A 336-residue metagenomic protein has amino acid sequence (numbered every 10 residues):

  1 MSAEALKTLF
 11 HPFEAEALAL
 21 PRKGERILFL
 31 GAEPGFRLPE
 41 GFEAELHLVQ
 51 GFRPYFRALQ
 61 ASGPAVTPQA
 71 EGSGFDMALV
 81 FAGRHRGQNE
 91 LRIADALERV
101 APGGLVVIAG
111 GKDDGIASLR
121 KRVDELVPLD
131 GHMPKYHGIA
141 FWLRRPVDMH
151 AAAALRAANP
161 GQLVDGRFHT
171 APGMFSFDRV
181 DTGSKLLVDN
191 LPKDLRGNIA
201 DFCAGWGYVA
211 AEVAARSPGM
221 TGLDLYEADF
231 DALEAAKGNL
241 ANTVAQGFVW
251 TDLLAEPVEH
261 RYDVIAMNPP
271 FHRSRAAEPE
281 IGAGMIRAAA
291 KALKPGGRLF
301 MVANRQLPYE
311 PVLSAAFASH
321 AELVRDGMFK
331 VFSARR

Functional and structural regions predicted by a protein language model:
A3-S62, T182-M267: Conserved SAM/SAH cofactor-binding pocket of Class I
A78-G87, F202-W206, Y262-R275: Conserved proline-anchored active-site loop of SAM-dependent methyltransferases that bridges a beta-strand
Q88-Q162: N-terminal auxiliary segments of SAM/dcSAM-dependent transferases
L91-P102, A283-P295: A short glycine-rich, Lys/Arg-flanked "PGG" loop and its adjoining helix->strand segment in the class I
G104, T221, G297: Glycine-centered, small-residue-biased loops immediately flanking beta-strands in adenine/cofactor-binding cores
P128-H137, A171, S319-G327: Conserved S-adenosyl-L-methionine
P134-N198: SAM-dependent Rossmann-like transferase core, predominantly class I methyltransferases with a strong bias toward
M267-A290: Mobile active-site "lid"/loop adjacent to the S-adenosyl-L-methionine
